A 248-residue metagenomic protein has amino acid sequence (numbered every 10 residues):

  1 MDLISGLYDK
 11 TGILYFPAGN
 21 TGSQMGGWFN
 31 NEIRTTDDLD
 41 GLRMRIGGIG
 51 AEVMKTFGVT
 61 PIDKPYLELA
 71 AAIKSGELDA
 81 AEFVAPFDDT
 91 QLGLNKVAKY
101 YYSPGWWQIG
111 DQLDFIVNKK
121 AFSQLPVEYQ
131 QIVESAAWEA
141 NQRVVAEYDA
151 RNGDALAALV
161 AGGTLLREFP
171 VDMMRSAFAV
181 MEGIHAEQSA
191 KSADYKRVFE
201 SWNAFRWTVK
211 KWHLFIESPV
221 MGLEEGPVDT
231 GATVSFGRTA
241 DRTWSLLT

Functional and structural regions predicted by a protein language model:
L3-A240: N-terminal secretory/targeting leader peptides
D241-T248: Mature N-terminal segment immediately following signal peptide/propeptide cleavage in secreted/periplasmic
